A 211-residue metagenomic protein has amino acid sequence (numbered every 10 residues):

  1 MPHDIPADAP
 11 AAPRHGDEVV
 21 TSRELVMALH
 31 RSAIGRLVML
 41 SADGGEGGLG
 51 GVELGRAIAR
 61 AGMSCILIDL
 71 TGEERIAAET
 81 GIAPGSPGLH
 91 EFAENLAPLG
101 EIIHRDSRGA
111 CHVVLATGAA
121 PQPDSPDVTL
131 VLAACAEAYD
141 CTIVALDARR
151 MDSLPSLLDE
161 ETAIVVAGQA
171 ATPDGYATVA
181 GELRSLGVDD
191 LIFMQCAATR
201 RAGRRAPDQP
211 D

Functional and structural regions predicted by a protein language model:
M1-G35, P87, E94, A170-P173 (+2 more regions): Acidic-aromatic/histidine active-site loop/patch
P6-G16, M27-L49, I66-D140, A148: P-loop/Walker-type NTP enzyme "switch/lid" segment
G47-G51, G55, Y176-A180: Short, highly selective alpha-helical patches that border small-molecule cofactor pockets in redox/cofactor-processing
E53-G55, A120-P123, I164: Short, charged low-complexity intrinsically disordered segments located at boundaries of structured domains
R56-I68: Post-Walker A helix-loop "phosphate-sensing" segment adjacent to the P-loop in P-loop NTPases
G62-S64, A110, G187-L191: A generic structural signal for alpha->beta connector loops
D124-D211: Conserved catalytic-core segment of NTP-binding enzymes
